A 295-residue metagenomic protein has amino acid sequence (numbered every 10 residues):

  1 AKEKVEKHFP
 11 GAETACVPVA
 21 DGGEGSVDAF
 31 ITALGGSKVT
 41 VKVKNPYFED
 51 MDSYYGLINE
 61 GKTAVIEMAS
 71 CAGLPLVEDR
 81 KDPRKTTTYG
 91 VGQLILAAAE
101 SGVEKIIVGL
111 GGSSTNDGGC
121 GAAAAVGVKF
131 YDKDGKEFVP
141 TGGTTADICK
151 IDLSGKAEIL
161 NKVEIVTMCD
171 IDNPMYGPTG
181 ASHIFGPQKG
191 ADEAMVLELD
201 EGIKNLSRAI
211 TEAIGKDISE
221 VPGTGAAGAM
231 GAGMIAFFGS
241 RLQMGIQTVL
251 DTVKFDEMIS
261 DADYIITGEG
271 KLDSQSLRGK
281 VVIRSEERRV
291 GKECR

Functional and structural regions predicted by a protein language model:
E3-E78, V166-M175, A181-S182: Glycine-rich nucleotide/cofactor/substrate-binding loop typically near the N-terminus or early in the first domain
A33, Y47, Y55-E60, A98-E100 (+5 more regions): Solvent-exposed alpha-helices and their adjacent loops that cap or buttress functional pockets in soluble metabolic
D50-T115: Anion-binding (especially nucleotide phosphate/pyrophosphate-binding) glycine-rich loop and adjoining beta-alpha core
M68-A69, K136, I165-A227: Carboxylate- and glycine-rich phosphate/diphosphate-binding segment that chelates Mg2+/Mn2+
K85-Y89, Q93-L96, E100-I107, T115-E164: Glycine/threonine-rich beta-strand-loop-alpha-helix active-site module that forms ligand/phosphate-binding
E198-A262: Oxyanion-binding "anion nests"
R278-R284: Charged helix-capping and loop-helix junction motifs
E287-C294: Conserved small/polar residues in nucleotide/adenosyl-binding loops
